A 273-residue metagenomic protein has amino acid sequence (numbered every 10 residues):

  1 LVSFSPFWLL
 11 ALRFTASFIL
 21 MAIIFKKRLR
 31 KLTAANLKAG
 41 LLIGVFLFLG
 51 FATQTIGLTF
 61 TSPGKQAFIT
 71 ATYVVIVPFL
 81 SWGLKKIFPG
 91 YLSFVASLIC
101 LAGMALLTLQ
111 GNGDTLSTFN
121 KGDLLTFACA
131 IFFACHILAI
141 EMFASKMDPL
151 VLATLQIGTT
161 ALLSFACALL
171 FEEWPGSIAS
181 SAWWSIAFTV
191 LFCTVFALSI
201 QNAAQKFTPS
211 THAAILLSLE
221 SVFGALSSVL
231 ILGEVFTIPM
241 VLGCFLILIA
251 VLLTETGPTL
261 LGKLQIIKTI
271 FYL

Functional and structural regions predicted by a protein language model:
L1-W8, V45, L49, T53 (+3 more regions): Glycine-/small-residue-enriched transmembrane alpha-helix faces in small-molecule transporters and effluxers
F7-I23, L92-A102, K121-A128, A139-L191: Hydrophobic alpha-helical transmembrane segments of multi-pass integral membrane proteins, especially transporters
L9, R13, G57, S62 (+8 more regions): Hydrophobic/aromatic residues within transmembrane alpha-helices of multi-pass small-molecule transporters
F14, L109-Q110, A182-W184, L217-L273: C-terminal-most transmembrane helix of multi-pass membrane proteins
L20-L29, Y73-L98, V222-L242: C-terminal transmembrane-helix exit sites in multi-pass transporters
M21, L41-I43, P89-G111, S164 (+1 more regions): Hydrophobic transmembrane alpha-helices of multi-pass small-molecule transport proteins
A22-L42, F60-T61: Membrane-helix interface linkers and caps
L41-F60, L80, L106, L124-A139 (+4 more regions): Hydrophobic alpha-helical transmembrane segments of multi-pass membrane transport proteins, especially secondary
